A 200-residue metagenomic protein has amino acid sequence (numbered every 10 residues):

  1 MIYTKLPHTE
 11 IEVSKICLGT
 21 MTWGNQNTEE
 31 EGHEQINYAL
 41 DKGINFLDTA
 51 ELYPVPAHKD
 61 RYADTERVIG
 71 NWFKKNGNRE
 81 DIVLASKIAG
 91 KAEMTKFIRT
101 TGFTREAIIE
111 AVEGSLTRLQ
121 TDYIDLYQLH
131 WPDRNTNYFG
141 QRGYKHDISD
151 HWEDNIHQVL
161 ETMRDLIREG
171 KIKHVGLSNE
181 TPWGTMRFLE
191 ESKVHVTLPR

Functional and structural regions predicted by a protein language model:
M1-S86: N-terminal binding-site loop/beta-alpha segment at the start of enzyme catalytic domains that lines or forms
P7-W23, A85-R99, Q128, R134-G143: N-terminal small/glycine-rich loop or linker at the start of catalytic domains across soluble metabolic enzymes
L18-M21, E51, E66, M94-F97 (+2 more regions): Generic, low-specificity signal for short hydrophobic/alpha-helical stretches with a mild N-terminal bias, encompassing
F46-A50, V83-K87, Y123-L129, G176-L177: Short beta-strand segments at enzyme active-site cores
D64, I88, N179-T181: Short beta->alpha linker loops
V68-W72, V83, K87, A107-G114 (+1 more regions): Generic beta-strand or strand-like secondary-structure segments
F73-N76, S86-I88, A92, V112 (+2 more regions): Generic hydrophobic/packing signal
K96-R200: Glycine/proline-rich, positively charged, aromatic-decorated active-site loop/lid region on the catalytic face
